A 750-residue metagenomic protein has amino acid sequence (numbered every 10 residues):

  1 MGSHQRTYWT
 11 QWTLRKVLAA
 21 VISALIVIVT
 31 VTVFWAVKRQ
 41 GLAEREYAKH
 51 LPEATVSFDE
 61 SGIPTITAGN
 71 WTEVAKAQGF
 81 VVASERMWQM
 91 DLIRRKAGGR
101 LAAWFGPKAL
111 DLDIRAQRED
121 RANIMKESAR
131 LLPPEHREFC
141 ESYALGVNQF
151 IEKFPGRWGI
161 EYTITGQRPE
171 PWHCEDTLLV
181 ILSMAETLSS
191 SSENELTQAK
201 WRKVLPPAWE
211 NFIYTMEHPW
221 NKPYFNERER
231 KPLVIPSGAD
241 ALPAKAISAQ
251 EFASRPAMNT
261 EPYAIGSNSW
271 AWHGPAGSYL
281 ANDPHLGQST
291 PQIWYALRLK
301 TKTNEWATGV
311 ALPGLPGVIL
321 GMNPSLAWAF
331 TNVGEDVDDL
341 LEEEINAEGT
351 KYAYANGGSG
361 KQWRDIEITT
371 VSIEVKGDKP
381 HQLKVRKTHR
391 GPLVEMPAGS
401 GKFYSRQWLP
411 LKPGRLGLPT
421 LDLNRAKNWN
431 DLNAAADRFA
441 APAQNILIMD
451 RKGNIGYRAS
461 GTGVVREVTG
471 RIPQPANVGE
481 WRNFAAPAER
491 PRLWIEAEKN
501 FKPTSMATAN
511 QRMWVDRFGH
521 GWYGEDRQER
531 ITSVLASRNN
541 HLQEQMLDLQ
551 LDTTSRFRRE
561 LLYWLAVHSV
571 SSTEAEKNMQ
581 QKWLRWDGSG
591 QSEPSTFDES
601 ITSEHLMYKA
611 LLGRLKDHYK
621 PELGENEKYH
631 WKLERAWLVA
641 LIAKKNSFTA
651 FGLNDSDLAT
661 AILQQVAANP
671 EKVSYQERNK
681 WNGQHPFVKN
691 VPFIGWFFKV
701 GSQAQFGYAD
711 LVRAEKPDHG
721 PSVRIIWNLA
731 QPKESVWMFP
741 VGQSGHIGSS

Functional and structural regions predicted by a protein language model:
Y8-Y47: N-terminal type II signal-anchor transmembrane helix that functions as the membrane-insertion/stop-transfer segment
V33-Y279, P284-T290, K302, G309 (+3 more regions): Substrate-recognition/specificity elements adjacent to catalytic centers across diverse enzyme folds
A77-Q78, N123-E138, S405-Q407, G417-L423 (+4 more regions): Second-shell loop/turn segments in exported
A122, L145, P413-Q444, R451-K452 (+1 more regions): Proteins synthesized as precursors that undergo proteolytic processing into mature forms
P171-H173, T177, E574-E671: A terminal-accessory region detector
T303-D378, L421-L423: Compact, glycine/acidic-enriched structural inserts
F439-R538, S603: Hydrophobic alpha-helical segments
R517-N578, D655-S750: Terminal end segments
